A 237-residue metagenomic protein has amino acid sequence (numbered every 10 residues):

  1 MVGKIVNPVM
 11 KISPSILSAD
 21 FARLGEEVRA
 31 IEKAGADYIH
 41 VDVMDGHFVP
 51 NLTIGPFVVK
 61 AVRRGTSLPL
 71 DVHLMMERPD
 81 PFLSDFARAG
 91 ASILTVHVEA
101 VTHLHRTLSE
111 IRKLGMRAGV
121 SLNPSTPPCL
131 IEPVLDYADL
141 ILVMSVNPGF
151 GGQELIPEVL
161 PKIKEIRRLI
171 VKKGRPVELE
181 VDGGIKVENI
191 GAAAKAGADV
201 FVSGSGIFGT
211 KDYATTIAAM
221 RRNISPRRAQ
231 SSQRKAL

Functional and structural regions predicted by a protein language model:
M1, R227-L237: Short, low-complexity, charge-dense intrinsically disordered segments
V2-T95, A100-H103, E110, R117-A118 (+8 more regions): Conserved N-terminal beta1-alpha1 strand-loop-helix module at the mouth
A91-E99, A194-S203: Short, electropositive alpha-helical surface patch
E99-V101, N123-P124, V146-G149, S205-F208: Short, acidic/turn-prone active-site loops that include or flank metal/cofactor- and phosphate-binding residues
S125-P127, K186: Short acidic loop-to-helix transition motifs that present clustered carboxylates
L179-G184, V202-G206: Glycine-rich beta-strand-to-loop/alpha-helix junction loops that act as flexible
G184-A196: Acidic, divalent-metal-coordinating active-site segment for phosphoryl/phosphodiester hydrolysis, typified by short
G191-A192, V200-F201, F208-T210: Catalytic cores of soluble, metal-dependent hydrolases
